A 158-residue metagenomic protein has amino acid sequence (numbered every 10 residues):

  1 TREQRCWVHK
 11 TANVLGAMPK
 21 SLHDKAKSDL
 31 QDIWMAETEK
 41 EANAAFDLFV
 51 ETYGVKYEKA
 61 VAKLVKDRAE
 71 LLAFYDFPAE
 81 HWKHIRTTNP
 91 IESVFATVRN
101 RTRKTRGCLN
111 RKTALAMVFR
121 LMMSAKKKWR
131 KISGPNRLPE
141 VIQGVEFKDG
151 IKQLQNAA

Functional and structural regions predicted by a protein language model:
T1-A158: Catalytic center-proximal scaffold of phosphoryl-transfer enzymes
